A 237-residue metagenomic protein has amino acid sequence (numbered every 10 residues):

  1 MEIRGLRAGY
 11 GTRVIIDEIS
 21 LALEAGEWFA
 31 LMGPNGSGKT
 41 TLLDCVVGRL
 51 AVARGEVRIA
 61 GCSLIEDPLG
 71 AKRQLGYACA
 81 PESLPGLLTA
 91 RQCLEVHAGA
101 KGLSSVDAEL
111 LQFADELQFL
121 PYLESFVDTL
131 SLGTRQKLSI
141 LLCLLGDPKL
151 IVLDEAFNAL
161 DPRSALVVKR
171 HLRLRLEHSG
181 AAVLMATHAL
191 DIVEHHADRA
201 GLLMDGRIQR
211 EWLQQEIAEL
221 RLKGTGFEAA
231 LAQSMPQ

Functional and structural regions predicted by a protein language model:
M32-P34: The feature captures the beta-strand-to-loop junction immediately N-terminal to the Walker
V47: Helix-to-loop junction immediately C-terminal to a conserved catalytic motif
G55-S63, A71: Conserved ABC transporter NBD signature motif
E95, G99-Y122: Conserved ABC ATPase "signature" region
A186-H188: H-loop/switch region of ABC-family ATPase nucleotide-binding domains
R207-A230: Conserved beta-strand-loop-alpha-helix hinge in the C-terminal portion of ABC ATPase nucleotide-binding domains
